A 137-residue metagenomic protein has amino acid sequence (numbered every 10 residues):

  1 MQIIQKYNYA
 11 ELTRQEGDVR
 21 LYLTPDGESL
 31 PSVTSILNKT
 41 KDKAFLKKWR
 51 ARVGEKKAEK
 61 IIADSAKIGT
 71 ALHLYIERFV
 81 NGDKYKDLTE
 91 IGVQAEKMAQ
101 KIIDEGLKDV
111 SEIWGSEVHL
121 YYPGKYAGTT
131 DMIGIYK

Functional and structural regions predicted by a protein language model:
M1-A127: Metal-dependent nuclease catalytic cores that hydrolyze phosphodiester bonds in DNA/RNA, characterized by
T130: Acidic (Asp/Glu) carboxylate-rich active-site/surface patches
I133-K137: Active-site beta-strand-loop-beta-strand hairpin of nuclease catalytic cores that positions key catalytic residues
